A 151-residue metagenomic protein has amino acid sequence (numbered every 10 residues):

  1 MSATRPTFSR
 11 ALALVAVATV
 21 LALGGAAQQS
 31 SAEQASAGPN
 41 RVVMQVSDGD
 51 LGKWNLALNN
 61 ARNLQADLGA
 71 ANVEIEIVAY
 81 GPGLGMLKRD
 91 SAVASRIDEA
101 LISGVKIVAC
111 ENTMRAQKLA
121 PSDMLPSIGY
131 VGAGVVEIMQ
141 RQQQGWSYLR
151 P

Functional and structural regions predicted by a protein language model:
S2-V15: Bacterial N-terminal signal peptides that target proteins for export
A13-G24: Bacterial N-terminal signal peptides
G25-P151: Secreted/extracellular ectodomain signature
